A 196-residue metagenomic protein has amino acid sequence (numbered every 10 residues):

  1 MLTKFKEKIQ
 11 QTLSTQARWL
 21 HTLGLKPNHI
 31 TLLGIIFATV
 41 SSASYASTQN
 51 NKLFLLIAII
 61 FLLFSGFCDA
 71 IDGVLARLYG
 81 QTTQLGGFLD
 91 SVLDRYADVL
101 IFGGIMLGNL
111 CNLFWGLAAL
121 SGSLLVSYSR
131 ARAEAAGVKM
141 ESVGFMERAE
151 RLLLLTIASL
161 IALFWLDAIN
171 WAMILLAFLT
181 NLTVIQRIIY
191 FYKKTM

Functional and structural regions predicted by a protein language model:
M1-G66, L100-M196: Hydrophobic alpha-helical transmembrane segments
Q16, I71, L75, F88 (+1 more regions): Hydrophobic alpha-helical segments typical of transmembrane helices and their membrane-interface/capping positions
L53-G86: Glycine-rich active-site/cofactor-binding loop and its immediate structural neighborhood
V74-W115: Basic, amphipathic juxtamembrane/active-site segments that coordinate anionic phosphate or diphosphate groups
